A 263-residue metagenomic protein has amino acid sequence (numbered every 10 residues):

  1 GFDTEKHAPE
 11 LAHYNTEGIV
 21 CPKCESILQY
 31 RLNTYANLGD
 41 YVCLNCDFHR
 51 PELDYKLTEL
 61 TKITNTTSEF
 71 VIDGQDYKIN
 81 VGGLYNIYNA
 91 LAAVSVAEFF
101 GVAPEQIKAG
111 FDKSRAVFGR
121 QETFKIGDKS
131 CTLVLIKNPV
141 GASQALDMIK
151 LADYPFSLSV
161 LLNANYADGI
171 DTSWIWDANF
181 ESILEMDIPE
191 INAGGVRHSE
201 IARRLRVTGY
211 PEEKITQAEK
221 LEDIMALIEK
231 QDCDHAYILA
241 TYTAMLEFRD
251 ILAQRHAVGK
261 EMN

Functional and structural regions predicted by a protein language model:
G1-K6, L161-L162: Conserved phosphate-donor/acceptor-positioning beta-strand/loop module used by diverse small-molecule
T4, N86, H198: Short, flexible micro-motifs
A8-L11: Active-site neighborhoods of enzyme catalytic cores
H13-G18, P22-L28, N33-R50, S95-V102 (+1 more regions): ATP-dependent carboxylate-amine ligase
D47-K125: Long, charge-rich boundary regions
